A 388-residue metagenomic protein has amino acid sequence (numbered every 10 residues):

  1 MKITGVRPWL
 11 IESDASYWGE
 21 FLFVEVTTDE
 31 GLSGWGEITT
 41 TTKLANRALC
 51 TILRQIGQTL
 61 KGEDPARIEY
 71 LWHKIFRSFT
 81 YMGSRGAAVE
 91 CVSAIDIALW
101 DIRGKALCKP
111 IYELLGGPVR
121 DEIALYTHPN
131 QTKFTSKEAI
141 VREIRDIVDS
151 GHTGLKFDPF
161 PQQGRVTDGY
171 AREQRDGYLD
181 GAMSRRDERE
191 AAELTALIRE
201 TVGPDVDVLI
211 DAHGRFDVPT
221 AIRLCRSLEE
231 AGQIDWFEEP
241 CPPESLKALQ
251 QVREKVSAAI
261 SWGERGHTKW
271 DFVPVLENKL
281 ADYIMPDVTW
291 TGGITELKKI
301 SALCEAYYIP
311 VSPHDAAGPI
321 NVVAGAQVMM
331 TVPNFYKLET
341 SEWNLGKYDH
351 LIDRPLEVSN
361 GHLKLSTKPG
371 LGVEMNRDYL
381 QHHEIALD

Functional and structural regions predicted by a protein language model:
M1-W35, T39-T41, L345-D349: Structured beta-strand/loop patches that form or line metal/cofactor-binding pockets in enzymes
I3, G31, I56, I95 (+8 more regions): Conserved, mostly hydrophobic/aromatic
V6, E30, W35, R67 (+5 more regions): Ligand-binding pocket scaffold of soluble enzyme catalytic domains
T27-L107: Metal- or metallocofactor-binding catalytic centers and their adjacent structured scaffolds across diverse enzyme
T51-I56, Y70, R226-W236, C241-H362 (+1 more regions): Shared catalytic-loop signature of beta/alpha-barrel
P110, T153, D207, A259 (+1 more regions): Residue-level detector of anion-binding/catalytic polar loops
E122, Y126-Q250, K255: Metal-dependent enolase-superfamily TIM-barrel catalytic cores that perform enediolate-based chemistry
G370-D388: Extended hydrophobic packing segments that form well-structured cores
